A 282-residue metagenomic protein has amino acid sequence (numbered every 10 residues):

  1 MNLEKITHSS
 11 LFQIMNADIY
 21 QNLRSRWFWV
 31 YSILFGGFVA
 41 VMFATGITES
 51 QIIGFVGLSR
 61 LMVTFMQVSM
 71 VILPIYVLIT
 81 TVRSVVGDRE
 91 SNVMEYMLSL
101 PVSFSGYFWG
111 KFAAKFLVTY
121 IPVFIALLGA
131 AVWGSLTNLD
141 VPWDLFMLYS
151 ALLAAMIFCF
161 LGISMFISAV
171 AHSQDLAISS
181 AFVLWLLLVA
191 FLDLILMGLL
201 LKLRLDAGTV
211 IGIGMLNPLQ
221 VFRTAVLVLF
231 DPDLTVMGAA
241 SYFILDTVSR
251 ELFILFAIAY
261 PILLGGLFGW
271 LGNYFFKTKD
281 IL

Functional and structural regions predicted by a protein language model:
M1-S32: Aromatic- and glycine-rich beta-strand/loop motifs that create alpha-glucan
V41-A44, F55, S59-M62, M66-M70 (+1 more regions): Secretory targeting signals
E49-I52, A190-G266, W270-N273: Terminal transmembrane helical anchor/hairpin motif
T64-G87: Long, hydrophobic alpha-helical segments
P74-T81, G129, G162-I163, L192 (+2 more regions): Hydrophobic/aromatic residues in alpha-helical transmembrane segments
S84-F116: Helix-loop-helix units of permease transmembrane domains in multi-pass membrane transporters, especially ABC
A154-K202: A structural motif at transmembrane helix-loop-helix junctions in multipass membrane proteins
K277-L282: Short cytosolic juxtamembrane segments of multi-pass membrane proteins
